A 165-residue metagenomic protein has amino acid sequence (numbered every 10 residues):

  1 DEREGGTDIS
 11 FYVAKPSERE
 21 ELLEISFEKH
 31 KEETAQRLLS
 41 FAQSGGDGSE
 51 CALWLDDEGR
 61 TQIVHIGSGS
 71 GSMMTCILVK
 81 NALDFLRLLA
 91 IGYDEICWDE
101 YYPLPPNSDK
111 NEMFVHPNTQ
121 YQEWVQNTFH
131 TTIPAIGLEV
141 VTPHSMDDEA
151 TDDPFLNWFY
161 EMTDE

Functional and structural regions predicted by a protein language model:
D1-E58, P103, T119-E165: A surface-exposed partner-binding patch
I25, G69-M73, P105-D109, M113: Generic preference for well-ordered secondary structure
V64-Y101: Compact, glycine/acidic-enriched structural inserts
C97-M113, P117-Y121: Hydrophobic alpha-helical interaction segments
